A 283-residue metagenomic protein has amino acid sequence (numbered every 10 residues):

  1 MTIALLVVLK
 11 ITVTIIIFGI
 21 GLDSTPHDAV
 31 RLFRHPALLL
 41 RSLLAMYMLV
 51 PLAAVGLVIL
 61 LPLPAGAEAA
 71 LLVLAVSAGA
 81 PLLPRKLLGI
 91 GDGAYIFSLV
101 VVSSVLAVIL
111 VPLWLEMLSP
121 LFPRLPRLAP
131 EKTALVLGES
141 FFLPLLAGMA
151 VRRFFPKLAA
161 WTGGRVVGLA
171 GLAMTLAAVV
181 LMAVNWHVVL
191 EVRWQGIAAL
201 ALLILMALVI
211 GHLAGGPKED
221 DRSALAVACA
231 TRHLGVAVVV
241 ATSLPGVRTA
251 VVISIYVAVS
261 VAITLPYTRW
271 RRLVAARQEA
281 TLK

Functional and structural regions predicted by a protein language model:
M1-K283: Alpha-helical transmembrane segments of multi-pass small-molecule/ion transporters
